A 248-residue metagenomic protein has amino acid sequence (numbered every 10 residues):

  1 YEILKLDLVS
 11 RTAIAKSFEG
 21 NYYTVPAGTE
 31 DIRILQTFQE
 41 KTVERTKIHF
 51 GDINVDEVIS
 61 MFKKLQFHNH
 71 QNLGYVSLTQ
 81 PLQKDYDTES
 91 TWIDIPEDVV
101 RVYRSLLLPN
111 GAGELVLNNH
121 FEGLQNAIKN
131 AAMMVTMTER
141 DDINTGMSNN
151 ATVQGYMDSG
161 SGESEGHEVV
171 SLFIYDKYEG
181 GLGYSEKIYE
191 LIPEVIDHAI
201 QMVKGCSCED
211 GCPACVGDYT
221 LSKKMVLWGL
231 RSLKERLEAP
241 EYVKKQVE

Functional and structural regions predicted by a protein language model:
E2-E248: Extended, highly charged accessory segments
